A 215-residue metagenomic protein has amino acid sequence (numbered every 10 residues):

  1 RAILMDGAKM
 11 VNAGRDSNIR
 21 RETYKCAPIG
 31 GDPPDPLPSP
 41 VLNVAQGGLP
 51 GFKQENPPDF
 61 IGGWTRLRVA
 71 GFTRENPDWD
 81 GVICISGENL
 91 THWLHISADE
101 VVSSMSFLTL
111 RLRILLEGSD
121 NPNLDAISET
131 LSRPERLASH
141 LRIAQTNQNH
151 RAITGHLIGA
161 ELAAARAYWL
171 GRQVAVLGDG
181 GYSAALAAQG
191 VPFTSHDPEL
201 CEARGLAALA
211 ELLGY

Functional and structural regions predicted by a protein language model:
R1-I83, L94-Y215: Nucleotide/phosphate-binding catalytic cleft detector across ATP-hydrolyzing and phosphate-transferring enzymes
